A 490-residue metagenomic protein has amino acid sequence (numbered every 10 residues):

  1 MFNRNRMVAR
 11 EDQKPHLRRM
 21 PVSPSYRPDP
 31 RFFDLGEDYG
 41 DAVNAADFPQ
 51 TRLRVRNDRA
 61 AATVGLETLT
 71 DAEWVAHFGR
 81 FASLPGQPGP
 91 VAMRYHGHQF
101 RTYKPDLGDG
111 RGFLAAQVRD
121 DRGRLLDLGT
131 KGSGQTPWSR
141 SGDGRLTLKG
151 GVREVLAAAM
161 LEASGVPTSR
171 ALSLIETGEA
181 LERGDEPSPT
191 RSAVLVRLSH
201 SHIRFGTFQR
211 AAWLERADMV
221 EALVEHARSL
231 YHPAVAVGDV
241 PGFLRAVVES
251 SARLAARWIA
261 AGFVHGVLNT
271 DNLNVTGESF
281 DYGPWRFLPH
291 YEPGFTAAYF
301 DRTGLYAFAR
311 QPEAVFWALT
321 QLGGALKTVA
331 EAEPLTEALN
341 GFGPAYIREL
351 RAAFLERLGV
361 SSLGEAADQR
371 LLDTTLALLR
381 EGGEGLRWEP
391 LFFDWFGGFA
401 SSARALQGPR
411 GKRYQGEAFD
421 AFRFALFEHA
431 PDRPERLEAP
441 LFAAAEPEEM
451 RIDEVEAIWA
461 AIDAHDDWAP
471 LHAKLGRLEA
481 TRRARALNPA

Functional and structural regions predicted by a protein language model:
E11-D12: Intrinsic low-complexity, disordered N-terminal segments enriched in polar/charged/small residues
H16-Y95, A297, R302-A490: Regulatory N- and C-terminal appendages and interdomain linkers associated with kinase/kinase-like NTP transferase
P30-G36, L126-P137, V224, R228 (+2 more regions): Active-site-adjacent bridging/hinge elements
Q50-L53, R59-D71, F78-A236, T276-E278 (+7 more regions): Conserved ATP-binding subdomain of kinase catalytic cores across diverse folds
G151, L181-H265, T276-A366, R370: ATP-dependent phospho-/nucleotidyl transfer catalytic cores
L268, L273: Hydrophobic HxD+1 residue recognition
